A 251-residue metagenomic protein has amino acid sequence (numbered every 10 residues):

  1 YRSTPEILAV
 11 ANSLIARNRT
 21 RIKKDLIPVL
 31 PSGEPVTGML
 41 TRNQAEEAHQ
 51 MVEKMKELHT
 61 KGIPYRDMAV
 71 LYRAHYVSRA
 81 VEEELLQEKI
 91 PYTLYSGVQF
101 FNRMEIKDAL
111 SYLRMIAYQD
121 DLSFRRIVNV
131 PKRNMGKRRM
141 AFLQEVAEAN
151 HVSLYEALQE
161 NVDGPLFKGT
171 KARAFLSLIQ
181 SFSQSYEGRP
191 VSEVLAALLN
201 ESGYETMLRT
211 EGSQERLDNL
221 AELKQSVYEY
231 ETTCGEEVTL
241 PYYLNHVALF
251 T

Functional and structural regions predicted by a protein language model:
Y1-P91, R114-Y118, A149, Y186-G188 (+1 more regions): Helicase P-loop NTPase motor core
S3-E6, F101, E105-D108: Short acidic-hydrophobic sequence patches enriched in Asp/Glu that either
R21-I22, G33-E34, Y95-S96, G203 (+1 more regions): Residue-level signal for pocket-adjacent positions within structured domains
I27, V70, S96-G97, Q159 (+1 more regions): Proline- and acidic/polar-enriched loop/turn elements at helix boundaries
Q44, Q99, S213: Flexible, glycine- and charge-enriched loops at secondary-structure boundaries
P64, S78-I90, R103, L110-T251: Conserved helicase C-terminal RecA-like lobe
R73, Q99-F100: Positions that flank functional sites
K89-Q99: Conserved RecA-like helicase motor-core motifs
